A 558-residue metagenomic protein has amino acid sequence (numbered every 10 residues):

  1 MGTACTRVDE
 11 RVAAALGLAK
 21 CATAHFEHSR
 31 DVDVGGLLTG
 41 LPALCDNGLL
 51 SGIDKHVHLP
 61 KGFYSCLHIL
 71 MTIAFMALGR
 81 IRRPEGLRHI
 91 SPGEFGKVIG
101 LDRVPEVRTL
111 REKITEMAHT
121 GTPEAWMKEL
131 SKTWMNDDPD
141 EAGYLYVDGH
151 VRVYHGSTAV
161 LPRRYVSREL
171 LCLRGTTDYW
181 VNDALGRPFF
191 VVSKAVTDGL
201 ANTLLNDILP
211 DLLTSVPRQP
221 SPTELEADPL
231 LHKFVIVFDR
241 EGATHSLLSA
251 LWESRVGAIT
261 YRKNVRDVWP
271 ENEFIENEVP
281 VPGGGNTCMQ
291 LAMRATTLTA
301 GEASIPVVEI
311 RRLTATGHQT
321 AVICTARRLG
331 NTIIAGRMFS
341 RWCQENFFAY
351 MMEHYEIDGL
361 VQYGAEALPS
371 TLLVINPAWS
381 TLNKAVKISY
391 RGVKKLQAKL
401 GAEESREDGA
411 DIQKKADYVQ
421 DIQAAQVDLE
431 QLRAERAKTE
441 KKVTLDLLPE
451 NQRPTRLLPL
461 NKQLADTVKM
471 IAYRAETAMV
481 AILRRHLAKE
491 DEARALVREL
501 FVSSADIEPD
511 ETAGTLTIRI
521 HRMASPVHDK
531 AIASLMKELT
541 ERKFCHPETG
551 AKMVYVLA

Functional and structural regions predicted by a protein language model:
M1-L171, T176-D228, E430-A558: Dynamic "connector" segments at or just before major functional cores
I90-E94, D211, S215, A250 (+10 more regions): Generic, well-ordered alpha-helical scaffold segments in large soluble proteins
A184, P210, T214, P229-V235 (+1 more regions): Extended, regular secondary-structure scaffolds
F190, S249, E253-Q344, M352 (+2 more regions): An anionic, glycine-rich sequence signature occurring as long contiguous blocks
I236-H245, N264-D267: Acidic, metal-coordinating catalytic cores used for nucleic-acid/nucleotide bond scission and strand-transfer chemistry
R255-A258, I275-E276, G330, M338-V374 (+2 more regions): C-terminal, active-site-flanking charged/polar segments
F347-D408: Charged, amphipathic alpha-helical linkers/stalks
L396-V443: Extended alpha-helical coiled-coil "stalk/arm" regions that act as elongated linkers or oligomerization scaffolds
